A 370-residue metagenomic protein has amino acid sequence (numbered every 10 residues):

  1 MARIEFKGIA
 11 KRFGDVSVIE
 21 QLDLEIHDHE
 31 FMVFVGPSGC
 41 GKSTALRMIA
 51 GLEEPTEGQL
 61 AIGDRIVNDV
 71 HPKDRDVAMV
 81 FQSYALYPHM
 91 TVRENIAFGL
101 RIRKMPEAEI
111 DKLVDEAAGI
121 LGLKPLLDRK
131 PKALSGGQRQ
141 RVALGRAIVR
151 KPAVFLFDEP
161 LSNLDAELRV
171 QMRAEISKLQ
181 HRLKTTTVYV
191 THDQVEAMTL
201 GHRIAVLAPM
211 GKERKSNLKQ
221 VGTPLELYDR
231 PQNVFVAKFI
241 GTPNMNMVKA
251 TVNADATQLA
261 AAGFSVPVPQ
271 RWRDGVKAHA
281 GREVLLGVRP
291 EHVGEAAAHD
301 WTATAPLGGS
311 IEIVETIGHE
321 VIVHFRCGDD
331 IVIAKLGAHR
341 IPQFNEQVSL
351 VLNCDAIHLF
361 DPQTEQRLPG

Functional and structural regions predicted by a protein language model:
M1-N163: ABC family nucleotide-binding domain
G137-Q138, M172, Q194: ABC ATPase "signature" C-loop motif in nucleotide-binding domains
A166-E167: Helix N-cap at the start of a conserved alpha-helix in ABC-type nucleotide-binding domains
V170-L183: Helical segment within the ABC ATPase nucleotide-binding domain
T186, H192-F264: Internal alpha/beta loop-helix hairpins
A256-Q258, A262-E312, I331, I341-G370: Glycine/charge-rich catalytic "coupling/switch" loops of P-loop NTPases
H319-V323: Short aromatic-glycine-enriched beta-strand elements
